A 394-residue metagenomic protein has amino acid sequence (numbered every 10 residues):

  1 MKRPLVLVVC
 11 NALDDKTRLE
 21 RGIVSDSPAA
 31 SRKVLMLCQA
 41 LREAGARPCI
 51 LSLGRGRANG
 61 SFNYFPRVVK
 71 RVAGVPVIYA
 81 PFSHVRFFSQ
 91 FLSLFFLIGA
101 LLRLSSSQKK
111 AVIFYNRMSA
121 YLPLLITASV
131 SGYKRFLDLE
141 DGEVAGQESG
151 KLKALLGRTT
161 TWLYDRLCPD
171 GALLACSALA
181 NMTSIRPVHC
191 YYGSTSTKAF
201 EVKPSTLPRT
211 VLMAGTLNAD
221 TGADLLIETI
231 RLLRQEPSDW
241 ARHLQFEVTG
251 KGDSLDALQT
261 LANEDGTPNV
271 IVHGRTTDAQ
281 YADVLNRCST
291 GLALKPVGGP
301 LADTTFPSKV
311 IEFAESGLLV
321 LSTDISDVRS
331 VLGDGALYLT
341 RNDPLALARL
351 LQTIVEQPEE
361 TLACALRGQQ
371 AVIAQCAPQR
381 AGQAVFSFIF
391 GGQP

Functional and structural regions predicted by a protein language model:
M1-F62, E228: N-terminal subdomain of nucleotide-sugar transferases
L7-V9, K203-R231, E247: Conserved donor-binding/catalytic core segment of Leloir-type glycosyltransferases
P28, T221, A279-V284, A293-E312 (+1 more regions): Nucleotide-sugar-dependent
L35-Q39, F95-L102, Y121-L122, I126-S131 (+3 more regions): Membrane-proximal helix-turn-helix segments that form the acceptor-binding/catalytic region of lipid-linked
A44, E359-F390: A charged, aromatic-enriched C-terminal amphipathic alpha-helix characteristic of glycosyltransferases across folds
S52, V144, G157-E201: Donor nucleotide-sugar binding/catalytic pocket of nucleotide-sugar-dependent glycosyltransferases
A241, D256-L285, T290: Nucleotide-activated donor-binding/catalytic signature segment of Leloir-type glycosyltransferases, i.e., the conserved
A336-L345, T353-P358: Conserved acidic donor-binding segment of nucleotide-sugar-dependent glycosyltransferases
